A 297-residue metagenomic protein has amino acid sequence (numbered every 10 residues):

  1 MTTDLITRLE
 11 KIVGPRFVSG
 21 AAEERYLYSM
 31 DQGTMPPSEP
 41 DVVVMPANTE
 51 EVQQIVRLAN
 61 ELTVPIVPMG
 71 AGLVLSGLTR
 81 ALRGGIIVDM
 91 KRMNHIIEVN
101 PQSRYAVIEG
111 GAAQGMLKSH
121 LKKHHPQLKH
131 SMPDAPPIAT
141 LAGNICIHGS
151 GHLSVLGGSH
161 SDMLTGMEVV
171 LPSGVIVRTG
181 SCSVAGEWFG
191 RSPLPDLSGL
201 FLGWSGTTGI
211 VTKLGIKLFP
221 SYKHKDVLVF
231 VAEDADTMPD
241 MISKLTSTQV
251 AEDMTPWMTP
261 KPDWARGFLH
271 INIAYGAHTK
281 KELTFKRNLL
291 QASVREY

Functional and structural regions predicted by a protein language model:
M1-R57, L73-R104: N-terminal flexible segment immediately upstream of the FAD-binding catalytic core in FAD-dependent oxidoreductases
G20, F230-D234, P239-Y297: C-terminal substrate-recognition/cap domain of FAD-linked oxidoreductases
A21, M69, K91, S131 (+5 more regions): Generic beta-strand/beta-sheet core signal
Y26, L75-G77, A135-T140, W257-G267: A glycine-rich phosphate-binding loop feature that marks nucleotide/adenosyl-phosphate handling sites
V42-A47, L218, V227-V231, A274-Y275: Short, well-ordered beta-strand elements within core beta-sheets of diverse protein domains
P68-G72, T79, M90, G110 (+1 more regions): Glycine-rich, histidine-containing beta strand-loop boundary motifs that form or position
H95-V99, E109-G110, Q114-T248: FAD-binding subdomain of flavoenzyme oxidoreductases
